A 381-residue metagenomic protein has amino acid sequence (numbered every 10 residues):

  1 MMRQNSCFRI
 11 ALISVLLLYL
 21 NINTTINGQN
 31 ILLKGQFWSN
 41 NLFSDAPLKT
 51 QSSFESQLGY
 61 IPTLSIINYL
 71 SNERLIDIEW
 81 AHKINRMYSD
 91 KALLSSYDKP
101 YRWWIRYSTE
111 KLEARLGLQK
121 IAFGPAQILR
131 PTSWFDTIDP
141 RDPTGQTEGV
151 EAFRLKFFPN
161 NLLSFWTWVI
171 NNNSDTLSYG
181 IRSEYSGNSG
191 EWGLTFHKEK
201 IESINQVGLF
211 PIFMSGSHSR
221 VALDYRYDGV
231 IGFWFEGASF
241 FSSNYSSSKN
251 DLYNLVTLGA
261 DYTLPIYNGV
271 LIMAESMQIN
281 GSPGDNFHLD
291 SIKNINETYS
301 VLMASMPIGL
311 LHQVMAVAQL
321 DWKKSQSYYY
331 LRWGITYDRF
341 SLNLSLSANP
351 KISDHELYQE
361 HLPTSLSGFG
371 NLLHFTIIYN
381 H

Functional and structural regions predicted by a protein language model:
I26-G117, W333, S345, G370-I377: Beta-barrel outer-membrane channel/assembly domains of diderm bacteria
Q29-S39, I76-W80, A114-L116, S164-T167 (+8 more regions): Transmembrane beta-strands of outer-membrane beta-barrel proteins
N30-L33, S53-E55, Y69-I76, E110-K111 (+1 more regions): Signature for the C-terminal beta-barrel architecture of outer-membrane proteins
F37-D45, I66-L70, H82-Y88, T109-K111 (+10 more regions): Transmembrane beta-strands of outer-membrane beta-barrel pores
L58-L64, D98-W103, G149-F153, L177-I181 (+7 more regions): Hydrophobic, lipid-facing positions within transmembrane beta-strands of outer-membrane proteins
I67-S164, Y185-S186, K351: Outer membrane beta-barrel
L155, I335-S341, L346-S347, S365-H381: Outer-membrane beta-barrel "beta-signal"
N268-G334: C-terminal structural cap/anchor segments
